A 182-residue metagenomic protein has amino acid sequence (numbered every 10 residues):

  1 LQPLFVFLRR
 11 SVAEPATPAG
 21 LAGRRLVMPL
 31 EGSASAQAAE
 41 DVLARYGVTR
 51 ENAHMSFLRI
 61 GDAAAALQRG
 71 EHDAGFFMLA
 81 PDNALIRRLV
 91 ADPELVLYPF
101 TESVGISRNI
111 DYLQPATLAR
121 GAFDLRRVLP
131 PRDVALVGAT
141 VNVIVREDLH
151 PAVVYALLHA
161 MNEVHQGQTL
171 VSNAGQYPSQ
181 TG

Functional and structural regions predicted by a protein language model:
L1-P3, L21-G23, D92-L95, G138-T140 (+1 more regions): Extracytoplasmic
Q2-A65, R69: Bilobed "Venus flytrap"/periplasmic-binding protein-like clamshell domains and structurally analogous long
F7, Y98, I144: Residues in well-ordered beta-strands of folded domains
R10, R25, L30, L43-R50 (+6 more regions): Sec/Tat-exported extracytoplasmic proteins
G20-R24, Y112-P115, L158-A160: Short intrinsically disordered coil segments
A44, R50-G138, L149: Pocket-lining segment of extracytoplasmic ligand-binding domains
R126-G182: Segments of small-molecule ligand-sensing domains
